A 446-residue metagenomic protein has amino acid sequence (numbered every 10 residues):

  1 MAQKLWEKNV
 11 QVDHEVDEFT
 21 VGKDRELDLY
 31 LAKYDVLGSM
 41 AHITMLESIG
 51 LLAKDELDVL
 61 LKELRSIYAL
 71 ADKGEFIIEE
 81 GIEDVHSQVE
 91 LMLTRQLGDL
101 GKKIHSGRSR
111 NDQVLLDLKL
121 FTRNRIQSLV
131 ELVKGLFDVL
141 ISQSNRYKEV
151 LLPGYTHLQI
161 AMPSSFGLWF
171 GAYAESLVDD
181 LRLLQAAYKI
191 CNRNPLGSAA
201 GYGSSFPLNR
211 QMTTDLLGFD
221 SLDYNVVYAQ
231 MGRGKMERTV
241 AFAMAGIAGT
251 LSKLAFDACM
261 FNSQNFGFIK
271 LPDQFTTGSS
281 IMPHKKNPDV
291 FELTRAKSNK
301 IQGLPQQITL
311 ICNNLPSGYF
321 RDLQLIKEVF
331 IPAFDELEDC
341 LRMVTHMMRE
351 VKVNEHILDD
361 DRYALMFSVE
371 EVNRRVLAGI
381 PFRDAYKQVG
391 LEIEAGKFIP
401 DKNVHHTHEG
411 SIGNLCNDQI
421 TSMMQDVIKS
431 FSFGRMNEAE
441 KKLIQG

Functional and structural regions predicted by a protein language model:
M1-G203, L208-T214, S221, T277-G278 (+4 more regions): A helix-coil-helix interface module used to build multimeric assemblies and to scaffold catalytic/cofactor sites
A2-G38, D99-L100, G267, M282-G446: Glycine-rich cofactor/substrate-binding loops
H42, E63, I67-L70, M92 (+13 more regions): Generic, well-ordered alpha-helical scaffold segments in large soluble proteins
L60-L61, L217, D273-F275, R362 (+1 more regions): A general structural motif at alpha-helix termini
H105, R110-Q113, H157-S164, L168 (+9 more regions): Alpha-helix capping and helix-loop boundary segments enriched in small/acidic/polar residues
K119, R123-V130, K134, I141 (+10 more regions): Short amphipathic alpha-helical segments with heptad-repeat character
I141, N145-K148, K189-N192, C259 (+4 more regions): Alpha-helical coiled-coil oligomerization motifs
L217-P305: Acidic, glycine-rich loop-and-beta core segments that form the ion-binding/anion-interacting portion of active sites
